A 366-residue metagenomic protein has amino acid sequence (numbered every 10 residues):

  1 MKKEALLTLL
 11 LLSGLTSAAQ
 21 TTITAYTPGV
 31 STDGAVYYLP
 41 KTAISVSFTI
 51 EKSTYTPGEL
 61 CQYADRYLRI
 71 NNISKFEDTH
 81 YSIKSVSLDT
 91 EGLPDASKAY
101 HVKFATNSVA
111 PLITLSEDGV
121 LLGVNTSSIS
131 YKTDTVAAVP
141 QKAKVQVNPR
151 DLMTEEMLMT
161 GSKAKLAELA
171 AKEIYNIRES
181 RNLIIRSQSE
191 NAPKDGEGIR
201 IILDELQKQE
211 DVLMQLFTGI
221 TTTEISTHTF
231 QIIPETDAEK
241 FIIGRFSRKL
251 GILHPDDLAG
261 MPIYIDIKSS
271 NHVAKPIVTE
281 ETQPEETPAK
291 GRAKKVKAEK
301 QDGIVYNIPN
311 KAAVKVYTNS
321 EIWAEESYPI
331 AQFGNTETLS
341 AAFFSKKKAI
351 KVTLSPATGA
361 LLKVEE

Functional and structural regions predicted by a protein language model:
E4-S13: Sec-dependent N-terminal signal peptides
L15-A19: Sec/Tat signal peptide C-region and signal peptidase I cleavage site
Q20-E366: N-terminal amphipathic/basic membrane-interacting segments and domains, especially the gasdermin N-terminal
